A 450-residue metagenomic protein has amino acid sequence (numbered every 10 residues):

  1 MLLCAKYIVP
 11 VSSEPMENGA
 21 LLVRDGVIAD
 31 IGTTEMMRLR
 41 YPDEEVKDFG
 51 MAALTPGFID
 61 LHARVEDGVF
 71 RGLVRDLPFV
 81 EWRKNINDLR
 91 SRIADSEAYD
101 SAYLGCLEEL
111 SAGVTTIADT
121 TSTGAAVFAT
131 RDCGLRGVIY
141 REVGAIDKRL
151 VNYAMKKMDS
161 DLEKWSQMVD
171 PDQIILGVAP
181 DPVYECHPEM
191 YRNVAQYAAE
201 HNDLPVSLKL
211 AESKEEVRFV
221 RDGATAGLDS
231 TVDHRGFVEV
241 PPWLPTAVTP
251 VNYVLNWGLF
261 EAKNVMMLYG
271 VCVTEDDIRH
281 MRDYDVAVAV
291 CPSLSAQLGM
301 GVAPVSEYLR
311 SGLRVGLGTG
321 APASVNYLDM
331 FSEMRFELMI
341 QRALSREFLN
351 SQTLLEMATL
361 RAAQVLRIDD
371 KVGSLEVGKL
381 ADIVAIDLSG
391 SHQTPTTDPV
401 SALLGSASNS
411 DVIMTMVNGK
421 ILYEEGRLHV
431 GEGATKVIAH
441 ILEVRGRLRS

Functional and structural regions predicted by a protein language model:
M1-G19, R24-A29, R40, T359-S450: Active-site microenvironment of metallo-dependent hydrolases
M1-L3, L39-E81, Y103, L110-S111: Replace "His-x-His-based motif
K6, L21, G26, M51 (+14 more regions): Divalent metal-coordination and catalytic microenvironments
A53, R71-L135, K156-P171, H440-R447: Alpha-helical scaffold segments that flank or form the walls of functional sites
R64, S122, E142-D147, A179-V183 (+4 more regions): Active-site beta-loop-alpha junctions enriched in small/polar residues
G68-D100, V138-I146, K214-K263, F336-F348: Active-site gating loops and adjacent loop-to-helix segments of metal-dependent hydrolytic enzymes
F128-R131, M155-A287, G299-V315, D370: Histidine/acidic residue-rich metal-binding segments in metalloenzymes
W257-F260, S306-G390, S406-A407: His/Asp/Glu-enriched, well-ordered alpha-helical/loop segment that forms or immediately abuts the divalent-metal
